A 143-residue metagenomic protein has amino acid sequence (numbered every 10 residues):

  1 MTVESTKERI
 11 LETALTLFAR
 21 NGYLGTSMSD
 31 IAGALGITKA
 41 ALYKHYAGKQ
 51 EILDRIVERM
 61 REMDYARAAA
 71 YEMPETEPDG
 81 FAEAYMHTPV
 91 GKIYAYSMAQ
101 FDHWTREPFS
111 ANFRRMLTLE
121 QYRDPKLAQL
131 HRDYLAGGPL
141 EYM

Functional and structural regions predicted by a protein language model:
M1-T6: Short, Lys/Arg-enriched anionic-surface-contact patches
R9, T13, L17-R59: Helix-turn-helix
L11, D54, V90, Y94 (+2 more regions): An amphipathic alpha-helix signature
T13-R20, A99, F113-M116: Solvent-exposed, amphipathic alpha-helical segments
L17, R67, H103, Y142: Short alpha-helical functional segments enriched in proximate histidine and acidic residues
E58-Y65, Y71-E72: Short, basic, alpha-helical segments at the C-terminal edge of helix-turn-helix-like DNA-binding modules
A69-S110: Hydrophobic alpha-helical connector segments
G91, T105-T118, Y122-M143: Amphipathic alpha-helical packing segments from all-alpha helical-bundle domains
